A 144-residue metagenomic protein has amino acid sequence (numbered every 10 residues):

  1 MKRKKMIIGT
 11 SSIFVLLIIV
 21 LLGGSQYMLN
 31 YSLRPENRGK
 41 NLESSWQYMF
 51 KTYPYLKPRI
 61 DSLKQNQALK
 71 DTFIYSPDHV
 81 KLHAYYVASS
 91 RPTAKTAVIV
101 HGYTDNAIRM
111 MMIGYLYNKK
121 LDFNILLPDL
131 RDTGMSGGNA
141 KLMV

Functional and structural regions predicted by a protein language model:
M1-K5: N-terminal Lys/Arg-rich, disordered targeting/topogenic segments
M6, V20-L21, E36, I99 (+1 more regions): Generic detector of intrinsically disordered, low-complexity, polar/charged segments
M6-I8, P77: Hydrophobic transmembrane signal anchors and adjacent membrane-proximal interface regions, especially in viral
T10, L16-I74: An N-terminal hydrophobic leader/cap segment in hydrolases
P77-V144: Membrane-embedded segments
